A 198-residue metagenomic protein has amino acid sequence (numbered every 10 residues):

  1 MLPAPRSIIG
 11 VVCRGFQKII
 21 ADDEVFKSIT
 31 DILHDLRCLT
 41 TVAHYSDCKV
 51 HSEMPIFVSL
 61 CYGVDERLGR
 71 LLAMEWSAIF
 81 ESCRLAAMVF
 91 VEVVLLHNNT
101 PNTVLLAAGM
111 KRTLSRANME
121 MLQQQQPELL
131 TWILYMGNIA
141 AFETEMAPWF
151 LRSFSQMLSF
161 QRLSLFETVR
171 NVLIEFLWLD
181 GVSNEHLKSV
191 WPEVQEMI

Functional and structural regions predicted by a protein language model:
M1-I198: Intrinsically disordered, low-complexity activation-like regions
